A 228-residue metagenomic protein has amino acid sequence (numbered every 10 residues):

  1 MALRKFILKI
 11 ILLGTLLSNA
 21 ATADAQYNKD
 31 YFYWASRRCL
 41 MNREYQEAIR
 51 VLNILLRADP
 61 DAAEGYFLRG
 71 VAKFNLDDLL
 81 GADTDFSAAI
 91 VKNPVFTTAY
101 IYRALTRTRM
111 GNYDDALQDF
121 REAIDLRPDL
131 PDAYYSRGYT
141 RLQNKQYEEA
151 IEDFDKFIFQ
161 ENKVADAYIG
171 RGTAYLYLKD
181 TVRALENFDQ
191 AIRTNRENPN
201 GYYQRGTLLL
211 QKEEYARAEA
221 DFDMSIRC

Functional and structural regions predicted by a protein language model:
T22-E64, L68, N75: N-terminal leader/linker segments that initiate helical-solenoid repeat arrays
N28-D30, A63-E64, T97-T98, P131-D132 (+2 more regions): Helix-start (N-cap) detector for alpha-helical repeat units in TPR-like alpha-solenoids, especially tetratricopeptide
M41-N42, N75, R109, Q143 (+3 more regions): Register position in tetratricopeptide repeats
